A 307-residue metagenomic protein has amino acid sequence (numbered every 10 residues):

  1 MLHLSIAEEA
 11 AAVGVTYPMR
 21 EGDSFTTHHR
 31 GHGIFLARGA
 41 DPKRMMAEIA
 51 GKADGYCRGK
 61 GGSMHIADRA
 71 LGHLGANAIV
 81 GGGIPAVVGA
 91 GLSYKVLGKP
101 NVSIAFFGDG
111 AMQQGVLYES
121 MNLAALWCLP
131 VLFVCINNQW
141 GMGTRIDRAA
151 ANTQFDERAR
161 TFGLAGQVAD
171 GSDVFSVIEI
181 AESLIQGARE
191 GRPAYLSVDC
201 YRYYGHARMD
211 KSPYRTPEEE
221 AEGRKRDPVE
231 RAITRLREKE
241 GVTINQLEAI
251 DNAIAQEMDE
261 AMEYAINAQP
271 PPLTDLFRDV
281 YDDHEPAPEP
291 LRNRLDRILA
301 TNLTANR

Functional and structural regions predicted by a protein language model:
M1-S5, F35-L36, I79, G110 (+8 more regions): Hydrophobic alpha-helical scaffolding
M1-W127, R145-A151, D156-G163: Cofactor-binding active-site loop characterized by glycine-rich and histidine/acidic residues
H3, T26, L132-V134, V168 (+2 more regions): Structured core elements
G22-H28, C135-N137, R158-A165, A207-Y214 (+2 more regions): Short acidic (Asp/Glu) and glycine-rich catalytic loops that position anionic groups and cofactors
G33-F35, M112-Q113, W140-G143, F175-S176 (+2 more regions): Flexible loop/turn segments at secondary-structure boundaries
K95-K99, A151-S183, K225-D251: Conserved thiamine diphosphate
L126-L129, I136-P193, Y203: Ligand/cofactor pocket segment of small-molecule handling proteins
G187-R307: Glycine/aspartate-rich loop-and-adjacent alpha/beta segment that forms the canonical ThDP
